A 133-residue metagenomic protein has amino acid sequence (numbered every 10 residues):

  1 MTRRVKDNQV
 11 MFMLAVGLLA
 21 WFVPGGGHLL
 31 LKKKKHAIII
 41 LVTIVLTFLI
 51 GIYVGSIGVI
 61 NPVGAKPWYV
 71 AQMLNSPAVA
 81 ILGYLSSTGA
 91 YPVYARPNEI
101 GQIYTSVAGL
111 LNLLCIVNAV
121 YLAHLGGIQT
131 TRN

Functional and structural regions predicted by a protein language model:
M1-G17, I40-N133: Transmembrane helix recognition focused on a "late"/terminal membrane span
V5-K35: Long, hydrophobic N-terminal alpha-helical segment
